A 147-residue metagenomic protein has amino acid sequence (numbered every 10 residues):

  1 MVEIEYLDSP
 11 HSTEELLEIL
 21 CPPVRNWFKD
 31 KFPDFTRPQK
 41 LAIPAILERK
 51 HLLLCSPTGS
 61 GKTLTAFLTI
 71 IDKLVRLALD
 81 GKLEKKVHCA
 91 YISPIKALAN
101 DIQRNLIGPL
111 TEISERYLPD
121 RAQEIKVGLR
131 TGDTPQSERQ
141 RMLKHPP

Functional and structural regions predicted by a protein language model:
M1-L41: N-terminal intrinsically disordered, low-complexity tails of helicases
R25, F32-P147: Conserved P-loop/Walker A NTP-binding site and adjacent catalytic elements of P-loop NTPases
